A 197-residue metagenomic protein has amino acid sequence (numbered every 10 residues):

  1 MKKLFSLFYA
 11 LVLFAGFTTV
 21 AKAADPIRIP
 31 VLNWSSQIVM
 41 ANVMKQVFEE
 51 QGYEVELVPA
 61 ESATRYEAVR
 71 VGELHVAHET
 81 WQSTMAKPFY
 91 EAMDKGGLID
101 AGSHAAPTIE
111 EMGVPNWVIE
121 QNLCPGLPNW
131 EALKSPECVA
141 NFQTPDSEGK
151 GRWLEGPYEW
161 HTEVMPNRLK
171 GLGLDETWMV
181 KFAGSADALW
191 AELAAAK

Functional and structural regions predicted by a protein language model:
M1-Y9: Bacterial N-terminal signal peptides that target proteins for export
F8-G16: Bacterial N-terminal signal peptides
F17-A23: Sec/Tat signal peptide C-region and signal peptidase I cleavage site
A24-S36, Y53-V58, G149-L154: Short, well-ordered beta-strand elements
S35-E54, N167-K170: Short, polar/charged alpha-helical segment
A41, A60-G96, A188, E192: Pocket-flanking alpha-helical
H75-H78, R152-K197: Ligand-binding pocket segment of bilobal, Venus flytrap-like solute-binding proteins
G97-L154: A conserved helix-loop-strand patch within extracytoplasmic ligand-binding domains of the periplasmic binding
